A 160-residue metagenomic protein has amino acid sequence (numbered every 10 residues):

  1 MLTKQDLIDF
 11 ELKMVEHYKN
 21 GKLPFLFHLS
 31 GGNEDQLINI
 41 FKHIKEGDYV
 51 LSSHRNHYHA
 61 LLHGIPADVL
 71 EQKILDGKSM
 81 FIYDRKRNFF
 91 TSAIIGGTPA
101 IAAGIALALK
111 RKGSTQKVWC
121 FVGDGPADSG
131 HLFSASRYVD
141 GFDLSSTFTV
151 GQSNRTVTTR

Functional and structural regions predicted by a protein language model:
M1-L26: Cofactor-/ligand-binding subdomain signature composed of acidic, glycine-rich, tryptophan-containing flexible loops
L2, S92, G123, T158-T159: Alpha-helix capping and helix-loop boundary segments enriched in small/acidic/polar residues
V15, K22-F142: Cofactor-binding active-site loop characterized by glycine-rich and histidine/acidic residues
F142-R160: Thiamine diphosphate
